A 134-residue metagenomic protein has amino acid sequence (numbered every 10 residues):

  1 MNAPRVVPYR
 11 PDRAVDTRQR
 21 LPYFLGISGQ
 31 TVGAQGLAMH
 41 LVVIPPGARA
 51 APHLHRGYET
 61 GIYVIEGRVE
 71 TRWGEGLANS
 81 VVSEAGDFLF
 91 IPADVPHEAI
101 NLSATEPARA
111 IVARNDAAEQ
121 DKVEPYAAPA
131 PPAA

Functional and structural regions predicted by a protein language model:
M1-G36, A51, P125-A134: A short, N-terminal "cap"/entry segment at the start of jelly-roll beta-barrel domains of the cupin/DSBH fold
Y23, M39-V43, G61, S80 (+2 more regions): Conserved hydrophobic/aromatic beta-strand scaffold that supports enzyme active sites
V32, G57, G76, A104-E106: Short strand-connecting beta-turns/loops that link adjacent beta-strands
V32-Q35, P45-R49, E66-E70, E119: Short, charged/polar surface micro-motifs in flexible loops or helix N-caps
H40-R56: Conserved short histidine dyad/triad with adjacent acidic residue
R49, Y58-A85: A short beta-strand-loop-beta hairpin characteristic of the jelly-roll/cupin
A51-H53, T71-R72, N79-S80, I91 (+1 more regions): Short beta-strand His + acidic residue motifs that chelate non-heme Fe in jelly-roll/DSBH and cupin folds
E84-A85, A93-Q120: Ligand-binding loop in jelly-roll beta-barrel domains
